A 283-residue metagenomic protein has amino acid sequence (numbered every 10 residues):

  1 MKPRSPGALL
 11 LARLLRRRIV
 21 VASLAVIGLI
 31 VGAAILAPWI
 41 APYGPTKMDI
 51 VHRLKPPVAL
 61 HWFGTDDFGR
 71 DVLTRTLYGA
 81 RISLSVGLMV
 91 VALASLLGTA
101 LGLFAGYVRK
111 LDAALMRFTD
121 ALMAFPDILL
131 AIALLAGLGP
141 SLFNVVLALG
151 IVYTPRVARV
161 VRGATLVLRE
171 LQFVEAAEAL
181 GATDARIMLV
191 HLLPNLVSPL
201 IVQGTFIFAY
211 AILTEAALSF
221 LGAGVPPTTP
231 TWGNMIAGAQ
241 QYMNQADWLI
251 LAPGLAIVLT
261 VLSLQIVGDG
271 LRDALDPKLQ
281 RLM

Functional and structural regions predicted by a protein language model:
M1-G28, I266-M283: Transmembrane alpha-helical segments of polytopic membrane transport and secretion proteins
L24, R70-Y107: Transmembrane alpha-helix signature in integral membrane proteins
A25, A33-F68, L221-P230: Hydrophobic alpha-helical transmembrane segments of membrane transport/permease proteins and related membrane-embedded
W62, L96, G106-Y107, L111-V167 (+2 more regions): Generic hydrophobic transmembrane alpha-helix motif, especially the helices
L73-L88, A136-R159, W248-I257: Loop-to-helix entry region at the N-terminal start of transmembrane alpha-helices in multi-pass membrane transporters
L134-L138, L149, A164-T165, I207 (+2 more regions): Glycine-rich helix-loop "coupling/hinge" segments at transmembrane-helix boundaries in multipass transporters
L138, I151-P155, S198-F208, D247-M283: C-terminal transmembrane helix and the adjacent membrane-cytosol boundary/short C-terminal tail of inner/organellar
